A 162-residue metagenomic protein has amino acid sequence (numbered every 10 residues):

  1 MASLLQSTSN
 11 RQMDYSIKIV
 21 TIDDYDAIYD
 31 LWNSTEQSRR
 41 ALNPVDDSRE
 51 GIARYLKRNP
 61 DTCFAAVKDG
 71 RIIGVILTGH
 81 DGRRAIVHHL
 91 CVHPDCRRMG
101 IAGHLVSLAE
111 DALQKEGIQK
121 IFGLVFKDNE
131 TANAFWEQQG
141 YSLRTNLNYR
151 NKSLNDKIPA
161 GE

Functional and structural regions predicted by a protein language model:
M1-D23, D156-E162: Conserved N-terminal entry element of GNAT/NAT acetyltransferase domains
I22-R54: Conserved GNAT-fold acetyl-CoA-binding loop/helix
A53-A65, I86: A short helix-loop-beta-strand connector motif used in the catalytic cores of GNAT acetyltransferases and, in some
A65, R71-G79, I86-C91: Conserved beta-strand in the GNAT
G79-H88, R97, R144-L147: A conserved beta-turn-beta hairpin within the catalytic core of GNAT-like acetyltransferases that forms part
V92, R98-D111, Q138: Conserved acetyl-CoA-binding loop-helix of GNAT-fold acetyltransferases
L113-V125: Conserved GNAT acetyl-CoA-binding A-motif
G123-A132, N151: Conserved beta-strand-loop-alpha-helix junction that forms the acyl-donor binding cleft
